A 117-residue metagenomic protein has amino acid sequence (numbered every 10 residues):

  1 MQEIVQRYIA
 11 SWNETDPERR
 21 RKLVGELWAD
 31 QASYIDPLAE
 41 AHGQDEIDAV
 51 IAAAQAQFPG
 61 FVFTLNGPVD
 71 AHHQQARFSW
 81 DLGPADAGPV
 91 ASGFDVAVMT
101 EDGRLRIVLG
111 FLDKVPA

Functional and structural regions predicted by a protein language model:
M1-L27: Short acidic-aromatic low-complexity motifs
E18, A41-Q44, A87-G88: Loop/helix-junction capping segments adjacent to catalytic residues or to phosphate/diphosphate-binding pockets
R20, G43-I47, G93: Amphipathic alpha-helical interface surfaces
R20-K22, I35-P37, F63-T64, R106-V108: Short, hydrophobic secondary-structure boundary micro-motifs
Q31-H42: A short gly/proline-enriched turn/hairpin at secondary-structure junctions
Y34, D45-A54: N-terminal short leaders/motifs
A49, Q55-A117: A beta-strand edge to alpha-helix "cap/lid" segment located at domain peripheries
